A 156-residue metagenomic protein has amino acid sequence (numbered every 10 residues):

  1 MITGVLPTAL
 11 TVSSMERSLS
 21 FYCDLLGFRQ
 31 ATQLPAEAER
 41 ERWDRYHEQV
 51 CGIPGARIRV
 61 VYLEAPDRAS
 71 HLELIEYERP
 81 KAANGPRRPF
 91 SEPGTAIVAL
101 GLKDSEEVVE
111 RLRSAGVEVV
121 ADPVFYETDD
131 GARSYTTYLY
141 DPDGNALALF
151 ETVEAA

Functional and structural regions predicted by a protein language model:
T3-P7, I58, P93-I97, S134: Short, solvent-exposed beta-strand edge segments and adjacent coil->beta transition regions
L10, L72, G85-P86, A99-A156: Vicinal oxygen chelate
T11-A69, S114, D130-A132, Y138: Core segments of cupin and vicinal oxygen chelate
P35, Y77-R79, P123-F125: Generic short beta-strand segments
A38, R79, V153-A156: A short acidic/small-residue loop/turn micro-motif
D44, P89-E92: Short glycine/proline- and charge-enriched loop/turn segments that cap or connect secondary-structure elements
A65, E76, E151: Pocket-edge structural micro-motifs
A69, P80-K81: Active-site/binding-pocket entry motifs
